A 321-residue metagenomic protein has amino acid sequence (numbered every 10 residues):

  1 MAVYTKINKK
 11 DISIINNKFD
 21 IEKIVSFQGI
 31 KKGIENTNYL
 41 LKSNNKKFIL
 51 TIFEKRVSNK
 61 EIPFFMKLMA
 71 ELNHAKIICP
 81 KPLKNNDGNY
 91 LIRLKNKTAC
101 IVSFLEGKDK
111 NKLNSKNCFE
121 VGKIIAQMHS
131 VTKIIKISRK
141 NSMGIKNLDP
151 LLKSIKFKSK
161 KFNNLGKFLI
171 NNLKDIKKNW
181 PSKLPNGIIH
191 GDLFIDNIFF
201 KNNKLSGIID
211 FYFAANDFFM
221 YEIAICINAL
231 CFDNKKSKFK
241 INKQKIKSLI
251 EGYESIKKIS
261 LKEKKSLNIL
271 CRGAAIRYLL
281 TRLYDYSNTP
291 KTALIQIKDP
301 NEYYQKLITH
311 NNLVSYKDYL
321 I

Functional and structural regions predicted by a protein language model:
M1-K84, K204, L320-I321: Conserved NTP-binding catalytic cores of kinases and kinase-like/nucleotidyltransferase enzymes across multiple kinase
I7-K18, I137, D149-G191, K201: An alpha-helical support segment within catalytic cores of ATP-dependent transferases
I34-N44, I49-L50, P82, K174-Y221: Active-site acidic catalytic loop and adjacent metal/ATP-binding pocket of ATP-dependent phosphoryl transfer enzymes
S43-I137: ATP-binding pocket architecture of kinase catalytic cores
A99-K112, K153, F157, I276-T292: A glycine-centered beta->alpha junction motif in the catalytic cores of kinase/phosphotransferase enzymes
N111-N164, L184-N186, L294: A cross-family kinase active-site recognition segment
M220-K258, G273-P290: Active-site activation/catalytic loop segments of kinase-like enzymes and analogous catalytic loops in related
Y278-I321: ATP/Mg2+ or Mg2+-diphosphate-binding catalytic cores that bind nucleotide phosphates or diphosphates via glycine-rich
